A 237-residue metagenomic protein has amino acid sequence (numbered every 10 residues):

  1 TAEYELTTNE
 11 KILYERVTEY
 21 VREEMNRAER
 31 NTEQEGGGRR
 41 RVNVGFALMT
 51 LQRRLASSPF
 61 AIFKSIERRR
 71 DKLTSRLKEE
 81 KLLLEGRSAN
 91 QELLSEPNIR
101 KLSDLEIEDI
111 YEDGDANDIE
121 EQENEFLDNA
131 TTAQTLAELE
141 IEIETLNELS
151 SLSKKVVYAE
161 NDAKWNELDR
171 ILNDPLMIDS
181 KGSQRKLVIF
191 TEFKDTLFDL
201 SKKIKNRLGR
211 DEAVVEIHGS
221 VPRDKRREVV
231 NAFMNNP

Functional and structural regions predicted by a protein language model:
T1-E148: Inter-lobe connector of SF1/SF2 helicase motors
L13, R22, N26-A28, A159-E192 (+1 more regions): Conserved interdomain hinge at the start of the Helicase C-terminal
L13-Y20, S65, D199-K203, E228-F233: Alpha-helical scaffold elements adjacent to nucleotide-binding pockets in ATP/GTP-utilizing enzyme cores
S65-R68, E192-H218: Conserved helicase motor "Helicase C" RecA-like lobe of SF1/SF2 P-loop NTPases
D128-N173, S180: Long amphipathic alpha-helical scaffold segments
L187, T191-K194, A232-P237: Conserved two-lobed SF2 helicase motor
D211-P237: Conserved helicase ATPase core of P-loop NTP-dependent helicases/translocases
